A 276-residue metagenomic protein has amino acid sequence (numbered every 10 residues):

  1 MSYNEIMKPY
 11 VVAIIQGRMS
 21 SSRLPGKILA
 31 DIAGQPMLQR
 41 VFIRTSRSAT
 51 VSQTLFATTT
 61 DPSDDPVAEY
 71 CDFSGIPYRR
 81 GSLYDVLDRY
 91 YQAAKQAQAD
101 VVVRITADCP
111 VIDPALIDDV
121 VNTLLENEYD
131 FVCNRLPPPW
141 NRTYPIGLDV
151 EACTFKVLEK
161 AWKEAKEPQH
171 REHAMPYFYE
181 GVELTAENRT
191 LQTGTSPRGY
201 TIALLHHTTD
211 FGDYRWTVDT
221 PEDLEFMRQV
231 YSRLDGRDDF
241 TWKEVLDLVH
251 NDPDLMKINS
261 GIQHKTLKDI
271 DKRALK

Functional and structural regions predicted by a protein language model:
P9-T58: N-terminal glycine-rich phosphate-binding loop and ensuing alpha1 helix
S22, P110, E151, T217 (+1 more regions): Residues that recognize and position ribonucleotide moieties
T60-N127: Short phosphate-binding loop-to-helix
I112-Y214, E225, Q229, E244-K276: Conserved core of the sugar-phosphate nucleotidyltransferase
T220: Short, conserved phosphate/pyrophosphate- and ester-handling motifs at nucleotide-, phospho-/glycolipid
